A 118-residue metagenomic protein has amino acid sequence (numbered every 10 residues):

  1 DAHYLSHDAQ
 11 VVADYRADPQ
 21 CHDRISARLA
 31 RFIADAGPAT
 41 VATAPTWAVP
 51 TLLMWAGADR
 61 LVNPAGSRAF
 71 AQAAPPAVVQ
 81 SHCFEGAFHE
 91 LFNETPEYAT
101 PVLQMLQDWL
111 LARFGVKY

Functional and structural regions predicted by a protein language model:
D1-R28: Alpha/beta-hydrolase-fold enzymes
H22-D23, A58-V62: Acidic catalytic loop of the alpha/beta-hydrolase fold
I25-T43: Active-site nucleophile elbow and catalytic-triad environment of alpha/beta-hydrolase enzymes
A27, N63-S67, T95-P96, L103: Conserved strand-to-helix beginnings and helix N-cap segments that scaffold or border functional pockets
W47, L53-W55, D59: Short beta-strand/loop motif that positions the catalytic acidic residue of the alpha/beta-hydrolase fold
V49, N63-A73: Short alpha-helix in the alpha/beta-hydrolase fold that links the catalytic acid
V78-Y118: Catalytic active-site module of serine/aspartate enzymes centered on a nucleophile-bearing elbow/loop
